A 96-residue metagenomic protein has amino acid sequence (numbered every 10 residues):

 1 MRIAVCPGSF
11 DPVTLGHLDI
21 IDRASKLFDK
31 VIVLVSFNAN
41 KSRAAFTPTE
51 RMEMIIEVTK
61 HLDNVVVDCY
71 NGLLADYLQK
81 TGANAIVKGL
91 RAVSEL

Functional and structural regions predicted by a protein language model:
M1-L96: Nucleotidyltransferase catalytic core that binds NTPs
